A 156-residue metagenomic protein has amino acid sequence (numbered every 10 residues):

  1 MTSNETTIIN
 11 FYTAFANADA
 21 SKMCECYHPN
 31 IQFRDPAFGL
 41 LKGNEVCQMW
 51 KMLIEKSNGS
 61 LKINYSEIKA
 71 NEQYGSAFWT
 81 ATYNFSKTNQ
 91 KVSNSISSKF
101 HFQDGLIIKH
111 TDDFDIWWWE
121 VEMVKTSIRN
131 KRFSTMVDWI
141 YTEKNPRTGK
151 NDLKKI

Functional and structural regions predicted by a protein language model:
M1-N17, S21, E25, P29 (+1 more regions): Short, low-complexity N-terminal intrinsically disordered segments enriched in polar/charged residues
S3, E45, V92: Soluble or luminal CAZymes and related metallo-dependent hydrolases
I8-F11, M23-C24, I31, V46 (+3 more regions): Hydrophobic pocket/interface hotspot
I8-T13, D35-P36, Y65, I96 (+1 more regions): Short, charged low-complexity linear motifs
S21-C24, P29-Q73: A solvent-exposed, acidic/Ser-Thr-rich amphipathic alpha-helical stretch
I54-I156: A beta-strand edge to alpha-helix "cap/lid" segment located at domain peripheries
